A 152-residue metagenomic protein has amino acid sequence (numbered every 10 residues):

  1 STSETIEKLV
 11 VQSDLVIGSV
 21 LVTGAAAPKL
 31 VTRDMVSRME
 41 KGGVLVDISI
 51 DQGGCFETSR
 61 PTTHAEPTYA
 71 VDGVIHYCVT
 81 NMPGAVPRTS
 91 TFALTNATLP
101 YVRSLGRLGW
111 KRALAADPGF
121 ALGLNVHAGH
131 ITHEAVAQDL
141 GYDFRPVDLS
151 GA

Functional and structural regions predicted by a protein language model:
S1-G73: Rossmann-like adenosine-cofactor binding region
I50, C55-A152: Adenosine-phosphate binding glycine-rich loop
